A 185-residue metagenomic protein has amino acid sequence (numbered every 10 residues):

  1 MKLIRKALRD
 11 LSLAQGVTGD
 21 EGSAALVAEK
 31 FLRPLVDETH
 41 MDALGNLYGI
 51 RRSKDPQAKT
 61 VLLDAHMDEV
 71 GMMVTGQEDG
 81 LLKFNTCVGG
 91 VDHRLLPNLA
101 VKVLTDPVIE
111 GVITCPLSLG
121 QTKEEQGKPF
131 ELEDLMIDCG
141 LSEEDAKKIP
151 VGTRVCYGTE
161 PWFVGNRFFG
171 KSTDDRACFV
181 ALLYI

Functional and structural regions predicted by a protein language model:
M1-I185: N-terminal hydrophobic/helix-forming segments and targeting peptides
